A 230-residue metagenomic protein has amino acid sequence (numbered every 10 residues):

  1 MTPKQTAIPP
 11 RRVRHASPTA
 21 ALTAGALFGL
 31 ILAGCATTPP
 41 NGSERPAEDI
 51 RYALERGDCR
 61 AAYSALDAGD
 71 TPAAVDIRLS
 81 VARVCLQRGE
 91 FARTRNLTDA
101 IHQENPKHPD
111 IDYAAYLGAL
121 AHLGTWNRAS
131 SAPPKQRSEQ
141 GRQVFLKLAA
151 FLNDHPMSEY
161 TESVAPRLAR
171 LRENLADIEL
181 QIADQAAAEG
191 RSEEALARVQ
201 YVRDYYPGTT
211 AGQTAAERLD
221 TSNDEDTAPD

Functional and structural regions predicted by a protein language model:
M1-C35: Sec-dependent bacterial lipoprotein signal peptides
G29-R56, A68: Bacterial Sec signal peptide processing site at the extreme N-terminus
Y52, V84-C85, A121, N153-D154 (+3 more regions): Residue-level signature for tetratricopeptide repeat
A68-D76, H102-I111, A149-R170, N174 (+1 more regions): Short solvent-exposed coil/turn linkers within tandem alpha-helical repeat scaffolds
Q87-G89, P106-P109, G124-P134, A176 (+2 more regions): Short coil/turn linking the two alpha-helices of tandem helical-hairpin repeats
F91-A92, A121-A150, I178-G190, E194: Short coil/linker segments at helix-helix boundaries
